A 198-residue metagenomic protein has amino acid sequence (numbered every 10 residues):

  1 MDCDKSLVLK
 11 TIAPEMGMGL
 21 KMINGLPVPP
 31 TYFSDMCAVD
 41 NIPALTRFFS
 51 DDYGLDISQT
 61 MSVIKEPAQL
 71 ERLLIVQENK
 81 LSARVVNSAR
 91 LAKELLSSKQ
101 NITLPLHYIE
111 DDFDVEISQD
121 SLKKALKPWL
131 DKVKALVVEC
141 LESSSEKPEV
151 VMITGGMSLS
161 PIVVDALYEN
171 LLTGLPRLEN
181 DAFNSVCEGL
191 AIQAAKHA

Functional and structural regions predicted by a protein language model:
M1-Y108: Phosphate-binding glycine-rich/basic clefts of nucleotide- and phosphate-handling proteins, predominantly
L9, A13-K21, E169, T173 (+2 more regions): Short, well-ordered loop/turn and helix-capping segments at boundaries between secondary-structure elements and domains
L20-P27, D35, C140, S144-G156: Short glycine-rich phosphate-binding loop at a beta-alpha junction
L74-S82, D111-L141: Adenine-nucleotide phosphate-binding core of ATP-dependent small-molecule kinases
L81-S82, P148-L167: Glycine-rich phosphate-binding loops at beta-strand->alpha-helix junctions
S88, A92-L96, K124-V151, A166 (+1 more regions): Phosphate/ATP-binding catalytic cores across multiple sugar-kinase/actin-like superfamilies, primarily ASKHA
D112, S158-I162, V186: Flexible loop/turn segments at secondary-structure boundaries
V164-A191: Conserved phosphate-binding/catalytic loops in two-lobed NTP-binding clefts
